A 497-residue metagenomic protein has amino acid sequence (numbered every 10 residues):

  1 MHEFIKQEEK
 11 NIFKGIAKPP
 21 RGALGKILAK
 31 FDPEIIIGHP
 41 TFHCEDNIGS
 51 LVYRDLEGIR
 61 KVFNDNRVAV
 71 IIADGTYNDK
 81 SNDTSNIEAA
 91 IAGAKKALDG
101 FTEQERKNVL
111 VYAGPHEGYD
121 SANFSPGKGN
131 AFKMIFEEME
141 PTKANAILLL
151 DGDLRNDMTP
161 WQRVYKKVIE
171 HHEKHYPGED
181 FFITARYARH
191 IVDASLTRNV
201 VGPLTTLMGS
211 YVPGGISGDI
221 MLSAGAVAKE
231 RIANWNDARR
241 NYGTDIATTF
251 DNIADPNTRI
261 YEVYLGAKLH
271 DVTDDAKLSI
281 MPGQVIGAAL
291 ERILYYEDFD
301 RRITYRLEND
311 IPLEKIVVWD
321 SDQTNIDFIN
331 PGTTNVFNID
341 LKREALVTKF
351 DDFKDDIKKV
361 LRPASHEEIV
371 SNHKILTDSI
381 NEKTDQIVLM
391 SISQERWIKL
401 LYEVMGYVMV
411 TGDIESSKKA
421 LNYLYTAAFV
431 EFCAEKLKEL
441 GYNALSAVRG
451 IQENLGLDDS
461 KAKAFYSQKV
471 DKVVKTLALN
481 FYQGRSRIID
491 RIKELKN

Functional and structural regions predicted by a protein language model:
M1-E57: N-proximal low-complexity "stem/linker" segments adjacent to membrane-targeting elements
H2-F13, A29, P33, G287-N497: Terminal low-complexity segments of carbohydrate-biosynthetic enzymes
N64-N82: Short beta-strand/loop segment that forms part of the nucleotide-sugar
N82-T142: Active-site-proximal specificity loops/subdomain of glycosyltransferases
K143-R155: Short beta-strand-to-loop acidic/aromatic patch adjacent to the donor-nucleotide binding site
D157-F182: Conserved donor-nucleotide/metal-binding helix-loop-beta segment in metal-dependent transferases, i.e., the alpha-helix
P177-S195: Short beta-strand-to-loop element that shapes/binds the nucleotide-sugar donor at the catalytic cleft/hinge
Y261-I280, R292, Y305-I311: Active-site donor/metal-binding and catalytic loop motifs of nucleotide-sugar-dependent glycosylation enzymes
